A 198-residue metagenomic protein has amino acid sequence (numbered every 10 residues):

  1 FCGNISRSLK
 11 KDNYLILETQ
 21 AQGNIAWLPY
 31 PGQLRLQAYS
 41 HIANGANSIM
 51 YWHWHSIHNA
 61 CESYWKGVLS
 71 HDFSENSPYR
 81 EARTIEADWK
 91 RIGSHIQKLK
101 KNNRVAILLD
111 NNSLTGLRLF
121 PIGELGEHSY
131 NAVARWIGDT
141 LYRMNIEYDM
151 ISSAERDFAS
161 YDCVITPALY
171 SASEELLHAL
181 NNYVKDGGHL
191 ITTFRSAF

Functional and structural regions predicted by a protein language model:
F1-F198: Carbohydrate-binding surfaces of carbohydrate-active enzymes
